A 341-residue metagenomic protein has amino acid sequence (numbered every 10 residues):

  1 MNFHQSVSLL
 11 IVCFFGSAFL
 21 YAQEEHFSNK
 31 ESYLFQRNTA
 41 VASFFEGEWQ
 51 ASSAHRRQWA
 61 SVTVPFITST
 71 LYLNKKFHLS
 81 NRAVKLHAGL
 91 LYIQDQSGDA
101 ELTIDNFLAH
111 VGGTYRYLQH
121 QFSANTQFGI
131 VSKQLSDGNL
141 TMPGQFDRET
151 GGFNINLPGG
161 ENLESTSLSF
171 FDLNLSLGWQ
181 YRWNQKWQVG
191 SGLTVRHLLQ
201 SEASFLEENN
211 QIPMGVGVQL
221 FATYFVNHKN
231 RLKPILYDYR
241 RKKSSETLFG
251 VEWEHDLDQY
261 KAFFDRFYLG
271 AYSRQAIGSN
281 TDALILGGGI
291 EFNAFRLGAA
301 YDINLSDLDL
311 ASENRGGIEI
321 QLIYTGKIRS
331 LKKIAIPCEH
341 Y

Functional and structural regions predicted by a protein language model:
M1-E25, K327-Y341: Cleavable N-terminal export/targeting peptides
L20-H87, L322-Y324: N-terminal, post-signal peptide beta-strand-biased segments of exported outer-membrane/organellar beta-barrel and other
F27-N29, V62-I67, D99-D105, E164-S169 (+4 more regions): Replace "Gram-negative outer membrane beta-barrel proteins" with "bacterial and organellar outer membrane beta-barrel
E31, T114-F225, P234, S330 (+1 more regions): Outer-membrane pore/translocation modules
T39, A51-S53, A88-L90, V111 (+10 more regions): Membrane-embedded beta-strand positions of outer-membrane beta-barrel proteins
V41-E48, H78-K85, D99, R116-F122 (+4 more regions): Short loop/turn motifs that connect adjacent beta-strands in outer-membrane beta-barrel proteins
H55-W59, K75-F77, Y92-Q96, F128-Q134 (+9 more regions): Transmembrane beta-strands of outer-membrane beta-barrel pores
N209-N210, M214-Y341: Outer membrane beta-barrel transmembrane domains
